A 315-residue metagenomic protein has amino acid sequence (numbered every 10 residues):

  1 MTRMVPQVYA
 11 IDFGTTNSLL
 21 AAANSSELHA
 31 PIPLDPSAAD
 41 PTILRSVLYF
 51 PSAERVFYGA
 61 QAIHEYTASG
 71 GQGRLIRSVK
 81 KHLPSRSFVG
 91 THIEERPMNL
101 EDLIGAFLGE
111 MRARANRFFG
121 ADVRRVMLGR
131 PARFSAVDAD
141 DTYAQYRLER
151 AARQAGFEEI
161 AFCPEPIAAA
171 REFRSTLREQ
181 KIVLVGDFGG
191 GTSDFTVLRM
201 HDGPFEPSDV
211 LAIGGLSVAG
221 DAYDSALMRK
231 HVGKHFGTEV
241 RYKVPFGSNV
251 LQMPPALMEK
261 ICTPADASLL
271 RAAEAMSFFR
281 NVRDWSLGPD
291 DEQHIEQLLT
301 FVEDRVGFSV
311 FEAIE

Functional and structural regions predicted by a protein language model:
M1-G90, G214, A219-C262: Early-domain small/polar-rich strand-loop-helix modules and first-structured segments of the mature chain
M1-P31, A38, G70-V185, G203-E206 (+2 more regions): Nucleotide/phosphate-binding catalytic cleft detector across ATP-hydrolyzing and phosphate-transferring enzymes
T16, G191-S193: Conserved Rossmann-like nucleotide-cofactor binding loop
S193-H201: Amphipathic beta-strand/beta-sheet edge segments enriched in Tyr/Trp
M200-E315: Phosphate-binding glycine-rich/basic clefts of nucleotide- and phosphate-handling proteins, predominantly
